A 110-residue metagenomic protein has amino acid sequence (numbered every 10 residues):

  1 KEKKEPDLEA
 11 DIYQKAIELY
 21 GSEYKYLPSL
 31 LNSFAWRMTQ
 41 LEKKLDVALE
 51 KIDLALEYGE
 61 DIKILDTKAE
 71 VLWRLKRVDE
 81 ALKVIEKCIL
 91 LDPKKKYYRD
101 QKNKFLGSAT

Functional and structural regions predicted by a protein language model:
K1-K4, D11-R74: Alpha-helical adaptor scaffolds
P6, L27-S29, L90-L91, Y98: Short linear sequence motifs
D7-Q14, D46-L49, D79-L82, K96-R99 (+1 more regions): Conserved positions within tetratricopeptide repeat
R74, E80-T110: Terminal, low-structured helical/coil segments at or just beyond the last alpha-helical repeat
